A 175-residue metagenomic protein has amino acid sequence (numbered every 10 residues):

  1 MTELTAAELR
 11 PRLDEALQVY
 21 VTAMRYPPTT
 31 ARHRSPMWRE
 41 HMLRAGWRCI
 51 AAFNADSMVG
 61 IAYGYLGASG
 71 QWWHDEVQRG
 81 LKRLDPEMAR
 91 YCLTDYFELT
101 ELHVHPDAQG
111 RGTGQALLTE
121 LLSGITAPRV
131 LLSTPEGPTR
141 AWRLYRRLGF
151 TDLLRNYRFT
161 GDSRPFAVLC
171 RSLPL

Functional and structural regions predicted by a protein language model:
M1-Q18, Y26-T29: A short beta-loop-alpha structural element at the N-terminal edge of CoA-dependent acyl/N-acetyltransferase catalytic
Y20, Y145, F150: Conserved active-site tyrosine of GNAT-family acetyltransferases
P27-A55, V59, Y63-A68, E87-M88: Active-site rim helix/loop that mediates acceptor-substrate recognition in acyltransferases
G46-A51, I61, Y96, E101 (+1 more regions): Short hydrophobic/aromatic beta-strand element in the GNAT-like acyltransferase core that lines or flanks the acyl-donor
Y63-E101, T160-D162: Conserved acyl-donor/pantetheine-binding loop and adjacent beta-alpha core of acyl/acetyltransferases and related
Y91-C92, L99-A116, E136-R143, R147: Conserved glycine-rich acetyl-CoA-binding loop
V104-Q109, L122, L131-W142, R158-P165 (+1 more regions): Conserved beta-strand-loop-alpha-helix junction that forms the acyl-donor binding cleft
G149-R158: Low-complexity, intrinsically disordered Gly/Pro/Thr-rich segments
